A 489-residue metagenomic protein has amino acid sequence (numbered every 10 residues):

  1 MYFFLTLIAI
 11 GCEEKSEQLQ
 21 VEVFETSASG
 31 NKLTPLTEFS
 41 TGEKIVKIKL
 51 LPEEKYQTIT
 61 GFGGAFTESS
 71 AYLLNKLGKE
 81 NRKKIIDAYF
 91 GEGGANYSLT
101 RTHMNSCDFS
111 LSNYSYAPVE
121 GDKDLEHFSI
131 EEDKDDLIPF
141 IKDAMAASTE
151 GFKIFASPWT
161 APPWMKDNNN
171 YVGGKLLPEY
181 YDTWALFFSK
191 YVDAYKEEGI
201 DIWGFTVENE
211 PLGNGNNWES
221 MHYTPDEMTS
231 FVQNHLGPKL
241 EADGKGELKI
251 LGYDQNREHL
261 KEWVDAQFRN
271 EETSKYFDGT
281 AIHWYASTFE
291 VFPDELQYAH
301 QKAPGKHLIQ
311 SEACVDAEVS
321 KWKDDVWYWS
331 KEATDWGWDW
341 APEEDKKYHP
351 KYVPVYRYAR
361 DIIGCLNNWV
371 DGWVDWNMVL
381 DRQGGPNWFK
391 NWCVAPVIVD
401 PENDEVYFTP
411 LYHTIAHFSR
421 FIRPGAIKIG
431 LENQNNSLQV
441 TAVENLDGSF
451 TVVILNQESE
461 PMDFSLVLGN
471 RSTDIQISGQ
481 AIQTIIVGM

Functional and structural regions predicted by a protein language model:
M1-Q18: Bacterial Sec-dependent N-terminal signal peptides
S29-I202, Y223-D226, N234: N-terminal catalytic cores of secreted or lumenal carbohydrate-active enzymes
G64, N96, I154, F205 (+6 more regions): Conserved, mostly hydrophobic/aromatic
G93-T100, T149-K153, E198-G204, G244-K249 (+5 more regions): Loop/turn elements at helix/coil->beta-strand transitions in domains of secreted/extracellular proteins
T183-D201, P211-K321: Active-site neighborhood of glycoside hydrolase catalytic domains
Q310-H413, G430-N433: Aromatic/acidic polysaccharide-binding cleft in carbohydrate-active enzymes
R420, L431-G469, Q480: Carbohydrate-binding surface patches
I477-M489: C-terminal beta-strand-rich structural cap/linker in extracellular carbohydrate-active enzymes
